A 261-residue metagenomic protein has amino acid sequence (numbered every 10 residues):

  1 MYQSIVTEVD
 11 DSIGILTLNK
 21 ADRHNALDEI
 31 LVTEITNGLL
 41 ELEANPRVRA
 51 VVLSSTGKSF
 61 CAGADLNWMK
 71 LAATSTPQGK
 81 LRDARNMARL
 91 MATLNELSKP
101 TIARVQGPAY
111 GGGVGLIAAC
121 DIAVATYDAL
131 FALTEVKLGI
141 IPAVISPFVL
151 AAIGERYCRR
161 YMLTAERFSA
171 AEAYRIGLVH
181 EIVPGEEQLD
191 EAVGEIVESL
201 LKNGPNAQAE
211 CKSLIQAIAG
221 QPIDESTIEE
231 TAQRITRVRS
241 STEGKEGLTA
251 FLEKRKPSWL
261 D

Functional and structural regions predicted by a protein language model:
M1-T56, A92: Conserved CoA-thioester-binding segment of acyl-CoA-metabolizing enzymes
L16, K20, E34-I35, L53 (+6 more regions): Terminal peptide-recognition signature
A21, V124-A129, V179-E229, T242 (+1 more regions): C-terminal long alpha-helix characteristic of the crotonase
L40, R47, S55-T93, A109 (+1 more regions): Glycine- (often His-adjacent) and acidic-residue-rich active-site loop that binds/positions the CoA thioester
A62-A64, Y157-E166: Short helix- or helix-capping micro-motifs that position conserved polar/aromatic residues at function-defining sites
M91-L138: Glycine-rich beta-to-alpha active-site loop
G112-A123, Y127-D128, I145-S146, A170-E172 (+2 more regions): Active-site-proximal glycine-rich helix-loop-beta segment
P147-R156: Hydrophobic, secondary-structure "cap" segments at the distal end of domains
